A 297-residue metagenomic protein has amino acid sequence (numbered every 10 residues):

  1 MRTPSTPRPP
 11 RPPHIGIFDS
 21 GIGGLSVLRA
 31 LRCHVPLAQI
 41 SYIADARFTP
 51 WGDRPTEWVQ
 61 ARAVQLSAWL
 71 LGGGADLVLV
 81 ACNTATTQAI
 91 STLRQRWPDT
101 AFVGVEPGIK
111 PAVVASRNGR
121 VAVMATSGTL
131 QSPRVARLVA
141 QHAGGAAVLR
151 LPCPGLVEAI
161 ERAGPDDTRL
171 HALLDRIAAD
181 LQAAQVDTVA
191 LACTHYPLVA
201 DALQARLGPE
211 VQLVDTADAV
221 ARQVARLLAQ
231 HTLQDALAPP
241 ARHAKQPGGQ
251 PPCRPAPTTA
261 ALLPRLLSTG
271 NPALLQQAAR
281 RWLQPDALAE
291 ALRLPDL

Functional and structural regions predicted by a protein language model:
R2-L297: Non-catalytic structural scaffold of enzyme domains
